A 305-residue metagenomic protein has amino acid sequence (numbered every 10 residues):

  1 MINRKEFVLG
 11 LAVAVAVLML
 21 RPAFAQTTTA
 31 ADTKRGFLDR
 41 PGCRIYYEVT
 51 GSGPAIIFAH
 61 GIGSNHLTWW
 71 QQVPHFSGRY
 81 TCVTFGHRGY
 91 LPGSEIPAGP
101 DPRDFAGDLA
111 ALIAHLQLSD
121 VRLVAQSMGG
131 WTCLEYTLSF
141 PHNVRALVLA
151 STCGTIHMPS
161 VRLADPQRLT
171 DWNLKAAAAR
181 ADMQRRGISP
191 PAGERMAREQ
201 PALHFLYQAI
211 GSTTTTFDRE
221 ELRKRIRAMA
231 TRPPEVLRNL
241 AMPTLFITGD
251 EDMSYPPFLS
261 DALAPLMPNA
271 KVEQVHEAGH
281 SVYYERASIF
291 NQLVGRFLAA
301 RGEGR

Functional and structural regions predicted by a protein language model:
M1-A14: N-terminal secretory signal peptides and thylakoid transit peptides that target proteins across membranes
D39, C43-E95: Conserved HGGG/HGGXW glycine-rich cap/lid loop of the alpha/beta-hydrolase fold
T50, P74, V83-M128, Q292: Active-site loop/oxyanion-hole signature of alpha/beta-hydrolase fold enzymes
L134, L138-S139, R145-A178: Flexible "cap/lid" loop of the alpha/beta hydrolase fold
M158-A164, A178-N239: Conserved alpha/beta-hydrolase catalytic His-Asp/Glu region
L240, F246-T248: Short beta-strand/loop motif that positions the catalytic acidic residue of the alpha/beta-hydrolase fold
E251-Y255: Acidic catalytic loop of the alpha/beta-hydrolase fold
A270-R305: Catalytic active-site module of serine/aspartate enzymes centered on a nucleophile-bearing elbow/loop
